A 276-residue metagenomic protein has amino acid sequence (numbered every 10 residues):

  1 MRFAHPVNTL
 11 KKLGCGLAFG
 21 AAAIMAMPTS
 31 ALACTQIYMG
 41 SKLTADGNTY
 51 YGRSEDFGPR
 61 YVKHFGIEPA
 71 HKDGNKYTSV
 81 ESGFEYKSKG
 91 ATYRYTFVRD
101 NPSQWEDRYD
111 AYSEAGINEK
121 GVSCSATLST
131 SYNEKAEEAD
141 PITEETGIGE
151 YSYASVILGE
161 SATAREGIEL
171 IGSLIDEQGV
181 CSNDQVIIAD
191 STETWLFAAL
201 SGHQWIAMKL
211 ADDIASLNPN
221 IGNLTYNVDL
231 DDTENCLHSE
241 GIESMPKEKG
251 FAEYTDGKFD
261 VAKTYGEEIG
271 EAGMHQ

Functional and structural regions predicted by a protein language model:
R2, A26-P28, H275: Position-driven detector of the extreme protein N-terminus
F3-L17: Bacterial N-terminal signal peptides that target proteins for export
C15, A22-A31: C-terminal segment of classical bacterial N-terminal signal peptides
C34-E150, L170-Q276: A contiguous strand-loop segment
A154-E160: Short, well-ordered beta-strand elements within core beta-sheets of diverse protein domains
